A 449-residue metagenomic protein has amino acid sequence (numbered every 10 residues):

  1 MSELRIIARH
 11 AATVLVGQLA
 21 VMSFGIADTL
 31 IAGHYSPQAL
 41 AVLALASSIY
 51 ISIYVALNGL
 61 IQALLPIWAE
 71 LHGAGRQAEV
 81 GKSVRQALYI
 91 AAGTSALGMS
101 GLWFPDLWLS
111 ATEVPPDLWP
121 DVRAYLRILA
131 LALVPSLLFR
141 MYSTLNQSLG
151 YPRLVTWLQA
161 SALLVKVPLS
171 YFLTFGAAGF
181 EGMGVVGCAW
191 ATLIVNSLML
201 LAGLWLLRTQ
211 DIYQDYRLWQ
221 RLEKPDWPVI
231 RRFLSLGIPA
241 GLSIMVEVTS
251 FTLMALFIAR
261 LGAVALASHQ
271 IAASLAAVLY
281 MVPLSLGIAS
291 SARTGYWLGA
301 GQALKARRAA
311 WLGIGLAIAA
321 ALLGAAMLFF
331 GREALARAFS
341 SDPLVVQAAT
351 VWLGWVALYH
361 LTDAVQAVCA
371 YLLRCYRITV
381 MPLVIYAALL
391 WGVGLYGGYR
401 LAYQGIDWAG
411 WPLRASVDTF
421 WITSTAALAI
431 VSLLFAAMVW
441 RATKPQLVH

Functional and structural regions predicted by a protein language model:
M1-V14, W68-V134, V165, F180-I238 (+2 more regions): Short alpha-helical transmembrane segments in multi-pass integral membrane proteins
R9-D28, I128, F139, A162 (+5 more regions): Transmembrane helical elements of multi-pass membrane transporters/channels
L19-V42, L107-P116, F172-M183, M245-V278 (+3 more regions): Helix-terminus/linker motif at the lipid-water interface of multi-pass membrane proteins
P37-S48, V122, L126, A189 (+3 more regions): Small-residue hotspots at the loop-to-helix junctions and early N-terminal turns of transmembrane alpha-helices
L40-M99, W103, S136-G150, L154-V155 (+3 more regions): Small-residue-rich hydrophobic transmembrane alpha-helices
N58-I61, L129-S148, V155-L163, C188-L204 (+4 more regions): Short runs within selected transmembrane alpha-helices of multi-pass transporters and secretion channels
L102, S170, T174, G203-L207 (+6 more regions): Structural signal for membrane-spanning alpha-helices in multi-pass inner-membrane proteins, emphasizing helix cores
F172-L173, V393-W408: Transmembrane alpha-helical segments of integral membrane proteins
